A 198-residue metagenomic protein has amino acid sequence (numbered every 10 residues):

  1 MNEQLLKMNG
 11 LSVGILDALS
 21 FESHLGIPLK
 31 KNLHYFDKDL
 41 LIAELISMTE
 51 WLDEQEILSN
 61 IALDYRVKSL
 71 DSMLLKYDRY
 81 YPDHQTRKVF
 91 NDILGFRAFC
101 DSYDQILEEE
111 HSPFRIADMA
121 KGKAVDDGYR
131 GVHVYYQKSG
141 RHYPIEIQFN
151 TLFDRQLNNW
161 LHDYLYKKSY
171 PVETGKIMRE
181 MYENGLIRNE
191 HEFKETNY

Functional and structural regions predicted by a protein language model:
M1-L45, Q148-Y198: An acidic, glycine-/histidine-flanked metal-binding catalytic module
G10-G14, I27, K31, S47-E50 (+5 more regions): Charged/polar, solvent-exposed surface patches and flexible loops
V13-L19, M48-L58, A98-L107, H191-F193: Short low-complexity stretches enriched in small and charged residues
D37-Y81: Surface-exposed, low-hydrophobicity interaction/linker segments
S59, P82-H84, D118-A120: Residue-level detector of functional hotspots within protein domains
I61-Y65, Q85-T86, F96-R97: Short coil/turn segments at secondary-structure boundaries
Y77-N91: Short, charged/polar, low-complexity loop and linker segments that flank or interrupt alpha-helical bundles
R87, D92-L94, F99-E192: Long beta-strand-rich cores associated with HINT superfamily self-processing modules
